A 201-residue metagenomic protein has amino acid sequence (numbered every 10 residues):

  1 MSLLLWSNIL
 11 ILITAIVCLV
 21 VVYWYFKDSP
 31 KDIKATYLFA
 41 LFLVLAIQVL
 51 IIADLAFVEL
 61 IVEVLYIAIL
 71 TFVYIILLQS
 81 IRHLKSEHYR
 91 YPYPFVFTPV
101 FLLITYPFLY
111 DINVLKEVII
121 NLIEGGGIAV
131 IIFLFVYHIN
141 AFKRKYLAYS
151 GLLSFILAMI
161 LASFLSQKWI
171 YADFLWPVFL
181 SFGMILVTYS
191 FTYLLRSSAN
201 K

Functional and structural regions predicted by a protein language model:
M1-C18, P107-E124, D173-F174: Hydrophobic transmembrane alpha-helical segments in integral membrane proteins
N8-V22, D32-L55, E63-T71, A148-S166: Hydrophobic alpha-helical transmembrane segments of multi-pass membrane proteins
V17-K27, L50-F95, I132-V136, F191-L195: Internal transmembrane alpha-helix with an interfacial aromatic "cap," most often the third helix
K27-L41, S86-F97, A141-L152, N200-K201: Membrane-interfacial loop-to-transmembrane alpha-helix junctions, especially the N-terminal start
V49-V58, I104-K116, I160-Y171: Juxtamembrane "helix-exit" motif on the non-cytosolic side of transmembrane helices
F57-Y66, V114-E124, I170-L180: Non-cytosolic membrane-interface motifs at loop->transmembrane helix junctions
L77-F133: Membrane-proximal helix-loop-helix units in multi-pass membrane proteins
I131-K201: C-terminal transmembrane-bundle signature of multipass membrane proteins, characterized by strong activation on
